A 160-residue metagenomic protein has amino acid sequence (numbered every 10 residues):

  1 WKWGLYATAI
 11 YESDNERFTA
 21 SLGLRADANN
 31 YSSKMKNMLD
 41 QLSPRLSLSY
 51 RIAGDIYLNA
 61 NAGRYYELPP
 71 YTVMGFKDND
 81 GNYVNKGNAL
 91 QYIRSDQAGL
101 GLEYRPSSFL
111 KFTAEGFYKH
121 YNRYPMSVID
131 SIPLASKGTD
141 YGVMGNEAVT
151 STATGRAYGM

Functional and structural regions predicted by a protein language model:
W1, M38-D40, G54, R94 (+2 more regions): Residue-level preference for beta-strand/loop junctions
W1-S33, Q41-R45: Surface-exposed extracellular loop regions of Gram-negative outer-membrane beta-barrel proteins
L5-Y11, L46-Y50, L100-Y104, M160: Residues on the lipid-exposed face of transmembrane beta-strands in outer-membrane beta-barrel proteins
E16-A20, D55-L58, S108-F112: Repeated loop/turn-to-beta-strand initiation elements of outer-membrane beta-barrel proteins
L22-A28, A60-R64, A114-Y118: Transmembrane beta-barrel strands of outer-membrane/channel proteins
S33-K34, Y71: Short, solvent-exposed loop/turn and secondary-structure capping segments
Y65-Y121, S131-I132, K137-M160: Outer-membrane beta-barrel signature, preferentially recognizing the C-terminal barrel domain of Gram-negative
